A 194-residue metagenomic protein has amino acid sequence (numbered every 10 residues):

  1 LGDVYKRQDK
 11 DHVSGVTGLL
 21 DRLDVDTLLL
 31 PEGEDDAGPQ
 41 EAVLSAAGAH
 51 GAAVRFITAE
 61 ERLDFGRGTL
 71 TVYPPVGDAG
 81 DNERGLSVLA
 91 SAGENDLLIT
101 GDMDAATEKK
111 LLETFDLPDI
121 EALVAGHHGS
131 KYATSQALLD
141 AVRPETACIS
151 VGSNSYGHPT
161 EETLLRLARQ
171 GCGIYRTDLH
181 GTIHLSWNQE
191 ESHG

Functional and structural regions predicted by a protein language model:
D3-G194: Non-globular, low-confidence helical/coil segments that flank catalytic cores
